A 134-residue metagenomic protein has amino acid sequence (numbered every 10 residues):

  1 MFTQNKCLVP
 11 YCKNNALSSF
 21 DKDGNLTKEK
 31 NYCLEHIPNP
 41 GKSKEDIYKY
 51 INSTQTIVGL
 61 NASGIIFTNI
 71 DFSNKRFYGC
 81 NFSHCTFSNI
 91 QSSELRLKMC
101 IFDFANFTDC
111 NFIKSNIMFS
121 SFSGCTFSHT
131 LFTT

Functional and structural regions predicted by a protein language model:
T3-T27, S43-T134: Tandem repeat scaffolds
G24-I37: Cysteine-rich micro-motifs
